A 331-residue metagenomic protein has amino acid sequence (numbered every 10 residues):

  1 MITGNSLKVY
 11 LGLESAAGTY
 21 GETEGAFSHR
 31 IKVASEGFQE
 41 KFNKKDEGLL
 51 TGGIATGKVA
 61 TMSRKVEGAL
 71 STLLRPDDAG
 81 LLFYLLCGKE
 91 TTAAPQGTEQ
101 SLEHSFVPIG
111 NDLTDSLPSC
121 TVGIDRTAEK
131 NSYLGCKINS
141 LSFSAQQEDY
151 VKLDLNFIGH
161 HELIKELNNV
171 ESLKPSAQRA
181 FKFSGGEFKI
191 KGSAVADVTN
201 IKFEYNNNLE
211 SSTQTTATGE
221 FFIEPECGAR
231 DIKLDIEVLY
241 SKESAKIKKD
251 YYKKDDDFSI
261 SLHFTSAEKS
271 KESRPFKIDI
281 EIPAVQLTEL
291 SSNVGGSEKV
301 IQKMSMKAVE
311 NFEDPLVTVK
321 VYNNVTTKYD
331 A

Functional and structural regions predicted by a protein language model:
M1-A331: Signature of extracytoplasmic/envelope-associated structural regions
